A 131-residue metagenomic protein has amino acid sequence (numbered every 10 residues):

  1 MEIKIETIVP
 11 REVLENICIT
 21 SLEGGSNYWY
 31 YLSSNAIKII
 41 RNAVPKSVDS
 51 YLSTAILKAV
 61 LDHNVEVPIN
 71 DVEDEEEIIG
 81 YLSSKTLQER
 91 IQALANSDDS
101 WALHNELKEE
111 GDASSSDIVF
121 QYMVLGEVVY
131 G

Functional and structural regions predicted by a protein language model:
M1, N70-E76, G126-E127: Short, flexible beta-strand-to-coil junctions
M1-I69: Long, contiguous N-terminal structural blocks used for assembly/anchoring
I91-W101: Short acidic, glycine/tyrosine-flanked loop/strand segments centered on an H-E-D-like triad
H104-Y130: Acidic, proline/glycine-rich low-complexity IDRs
